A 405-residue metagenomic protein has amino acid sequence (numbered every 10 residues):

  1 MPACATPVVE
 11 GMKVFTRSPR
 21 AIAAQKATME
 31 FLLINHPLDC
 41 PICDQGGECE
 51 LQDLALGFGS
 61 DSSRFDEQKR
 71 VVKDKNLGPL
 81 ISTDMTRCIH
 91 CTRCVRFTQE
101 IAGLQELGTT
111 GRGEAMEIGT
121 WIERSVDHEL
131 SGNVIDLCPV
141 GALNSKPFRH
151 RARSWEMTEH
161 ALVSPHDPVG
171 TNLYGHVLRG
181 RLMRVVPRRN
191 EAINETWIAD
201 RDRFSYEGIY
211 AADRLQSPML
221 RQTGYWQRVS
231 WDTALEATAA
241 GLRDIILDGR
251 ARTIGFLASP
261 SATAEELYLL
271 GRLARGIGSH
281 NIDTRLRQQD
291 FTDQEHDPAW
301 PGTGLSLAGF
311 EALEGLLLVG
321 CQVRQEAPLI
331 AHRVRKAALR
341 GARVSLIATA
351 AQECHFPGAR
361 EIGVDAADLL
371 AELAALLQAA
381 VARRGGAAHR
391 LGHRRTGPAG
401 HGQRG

Functional and structural regions predicted by a protein language model:
M1-S164, V169-L173, R179-R181: Fe-S ferredoxin-like electron-transfer domains and their immediately adjacent linker/connector regions across
L33, P37, D84-M85, C91 (+4 more regions): Catalytic alpha/large subunits of respiratory electron-transfer oxidoreductases, centered on bis-MGD molybdoenzymes
